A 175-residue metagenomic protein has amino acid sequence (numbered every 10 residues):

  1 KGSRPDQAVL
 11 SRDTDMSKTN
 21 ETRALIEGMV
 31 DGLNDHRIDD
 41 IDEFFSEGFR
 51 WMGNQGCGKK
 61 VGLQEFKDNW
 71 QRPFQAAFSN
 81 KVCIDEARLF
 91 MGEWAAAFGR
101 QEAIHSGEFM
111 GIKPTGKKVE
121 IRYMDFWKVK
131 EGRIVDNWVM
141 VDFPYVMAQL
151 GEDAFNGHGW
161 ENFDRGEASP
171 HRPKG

Functional and structural regions predicted by a protein language model:
G2-A8: Extreme N-terminal basic, low-complexity initiation segments that serve as generic localization/processing leaders
V9-E47, F155-G175: Short, low-complexity N-terminal intrinsically disordered segments enriched in polar/charged residues
R23-I26, W51, F74, M124-W127 (+2 more regions): Short, structured motif recognition centered on aromatic/hydrophobic residues
N34, A103-H105, V129: Beta-strand elements of well-folded, non-transmembrane domains
D39-E93, R100-E102: A solvent-exposed, acidic/Ser-Thr-rich amphipathic alpha-helical stretch
Q55, H105-V119: A cross-kingdom feature marking solvent-exposed beta-strand/loop segments within repeated, beta-rich binding/scaffold
R88-A96, K128-V135: A short, structured loop/turn motif at beta-sheet edges
E120-A148: Short beta-strand edge/turn micro-motifs at domain boundaries
